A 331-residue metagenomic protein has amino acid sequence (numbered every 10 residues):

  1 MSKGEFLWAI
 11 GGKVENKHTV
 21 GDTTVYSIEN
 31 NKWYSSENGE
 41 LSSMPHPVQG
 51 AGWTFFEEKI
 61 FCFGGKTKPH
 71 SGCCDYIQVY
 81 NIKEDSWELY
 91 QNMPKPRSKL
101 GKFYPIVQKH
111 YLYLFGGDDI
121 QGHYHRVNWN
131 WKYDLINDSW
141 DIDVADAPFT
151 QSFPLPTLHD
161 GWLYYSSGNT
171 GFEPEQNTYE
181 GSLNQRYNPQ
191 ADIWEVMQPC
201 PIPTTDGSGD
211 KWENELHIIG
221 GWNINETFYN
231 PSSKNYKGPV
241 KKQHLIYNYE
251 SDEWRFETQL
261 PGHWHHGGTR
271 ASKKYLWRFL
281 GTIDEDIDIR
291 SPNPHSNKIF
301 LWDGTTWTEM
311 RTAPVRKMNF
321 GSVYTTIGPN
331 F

Functional and structural regions predicted by a protein language model:
M1-F331: Kelch-like beta-propeller repeat domains
